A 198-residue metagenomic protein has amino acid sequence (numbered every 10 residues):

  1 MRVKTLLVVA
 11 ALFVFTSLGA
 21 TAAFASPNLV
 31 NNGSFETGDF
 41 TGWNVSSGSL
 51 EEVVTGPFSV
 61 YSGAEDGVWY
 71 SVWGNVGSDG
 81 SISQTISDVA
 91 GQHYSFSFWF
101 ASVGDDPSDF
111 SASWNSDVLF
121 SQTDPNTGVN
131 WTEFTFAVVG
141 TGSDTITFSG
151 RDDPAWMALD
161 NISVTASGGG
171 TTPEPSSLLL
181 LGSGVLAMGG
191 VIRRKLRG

Functional and structural regions predicted by a protein language model:
F15-A22: C-terminal segment of classical bacterial N-terminal signal peptides
F35, G80-D105, F136, I146 (+1 more regions): Extra-cytoplasmic beta-strand recognition segments
E36-Y70: Extracellular glycan-recognition surfaces and repeat-rich motifs
W69-S81, T123-T127: Extracellular beta-rich ligand/substrate-recognition surface
D105-W114: Beta-strand acidic-aromatic groove motif in beta-rich domains, primarily in extracellular
S116-G142: Extracellular carbohydrate recognition and processing domains and analogous Trp-centered ligand-binding platforms
F148-A155: Short beta-strand-plus-loop segments that form exposed binding edges in beta-rich domains
P173-I192: A short, hydrophobic C-terminal helix/tail in secreted or cell-surface proteins
